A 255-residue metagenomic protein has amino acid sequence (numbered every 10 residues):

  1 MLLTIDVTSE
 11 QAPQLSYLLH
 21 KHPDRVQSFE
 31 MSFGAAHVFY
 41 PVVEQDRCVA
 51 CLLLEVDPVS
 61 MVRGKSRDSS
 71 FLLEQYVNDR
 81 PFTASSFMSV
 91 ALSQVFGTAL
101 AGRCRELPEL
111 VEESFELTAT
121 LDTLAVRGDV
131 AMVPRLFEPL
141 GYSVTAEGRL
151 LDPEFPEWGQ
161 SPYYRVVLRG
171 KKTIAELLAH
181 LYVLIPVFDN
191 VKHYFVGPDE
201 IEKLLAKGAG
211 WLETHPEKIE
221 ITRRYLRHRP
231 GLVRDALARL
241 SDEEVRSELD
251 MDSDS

Functional and structural regions predicted by a protein language model:
M1-D129, T145-E147, F155-W158: Non-catalytic accessory regions of SAM-dependent methyltransferases
I5-V7, Y17-L18, P23-A35, P41 (+3 more regions): N-terminal auxiliary segments of SAM/dcSAM-dependent transferases
